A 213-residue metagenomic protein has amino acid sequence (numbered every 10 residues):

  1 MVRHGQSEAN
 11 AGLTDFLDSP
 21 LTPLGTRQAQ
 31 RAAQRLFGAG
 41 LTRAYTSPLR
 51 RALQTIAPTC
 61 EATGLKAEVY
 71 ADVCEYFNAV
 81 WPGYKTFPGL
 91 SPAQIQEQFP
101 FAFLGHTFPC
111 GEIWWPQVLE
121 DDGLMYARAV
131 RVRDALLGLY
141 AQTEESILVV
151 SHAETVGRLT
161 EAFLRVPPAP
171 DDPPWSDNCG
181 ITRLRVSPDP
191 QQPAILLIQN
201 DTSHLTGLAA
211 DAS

Functional and structural regions predicted by a protein language model:
M1-H4, V149: Short, hydrophobic/glycine-enriched beta-strand segments
G5, A153, N200-T202: Active-site metal-binding loops of divalent metal-dependent hydrolases
Q6-A62, L119-V130: Loop-to-helix element that buttresses phosphate recognition and phosphoryl-transfer chemistry
A9-G12, Y76-W81, W114-Q117: A short acidic, helix-capping loop that chelates divalent metal ions and anchors anionic groups
R31-L104: Phosphate-coordination/substrate-recognition cap region in phosphate-metabolizing enzymes
E75-Q94, G138, Q142-E145, E161-S213: Acidic, low-complexity terminal tails and accessory targeting/binding regions of phosphate-metabolizing enzymes
Q96-L124: Short glycine/proline- and acidic residue-enriched helix-loop micro-motifs that form flexible lids or anion-recognition
E145-A153: Generic beta-sheet signal
